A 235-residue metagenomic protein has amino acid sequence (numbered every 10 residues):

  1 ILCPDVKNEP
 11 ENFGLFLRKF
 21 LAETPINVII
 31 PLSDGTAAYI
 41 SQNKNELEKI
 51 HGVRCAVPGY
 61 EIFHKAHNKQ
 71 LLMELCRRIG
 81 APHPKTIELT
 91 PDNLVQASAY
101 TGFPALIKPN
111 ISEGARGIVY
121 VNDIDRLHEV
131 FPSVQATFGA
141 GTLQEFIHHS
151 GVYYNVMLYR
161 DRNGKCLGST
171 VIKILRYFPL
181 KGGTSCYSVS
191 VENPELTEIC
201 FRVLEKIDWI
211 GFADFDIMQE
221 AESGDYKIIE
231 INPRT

Functional and structural regions predicted by a protein language model:
I1-F20: Glycine-rich, highly charged phosphate/nucleotide-binding loops
L2-P4, T24-H67, P82-K85: A short, GP-enriched loop/loop-strand-helix hinge that lies immediately N-terminal to, or at the N-terminal rim
E23-T24, T101: Active-site charged/polar residues at nucleotide-handling catalytic sites that mediate phosphoryl, nucleotidyl
F63-S150, R160-K165, P194-T197: Active-site nucleotide/adenylate-binding loops and adjacent lid/helix of ATP-dependent enzymes
A105, K165-L167, D225-E230: Protein kinase-like catalytic core scaffold
D125, E129, S133-V134, E145-D208 (+1 more regions): ATP-dependent carboxylate/phosphate-activation module, predominantly the ATP-grasp catalytic core and closely related
E205-T235: Conserved metal-phosphate-binding beta-hairpin within the catalytic cores of diverse ATP-dependent phosphoryl-transfer
